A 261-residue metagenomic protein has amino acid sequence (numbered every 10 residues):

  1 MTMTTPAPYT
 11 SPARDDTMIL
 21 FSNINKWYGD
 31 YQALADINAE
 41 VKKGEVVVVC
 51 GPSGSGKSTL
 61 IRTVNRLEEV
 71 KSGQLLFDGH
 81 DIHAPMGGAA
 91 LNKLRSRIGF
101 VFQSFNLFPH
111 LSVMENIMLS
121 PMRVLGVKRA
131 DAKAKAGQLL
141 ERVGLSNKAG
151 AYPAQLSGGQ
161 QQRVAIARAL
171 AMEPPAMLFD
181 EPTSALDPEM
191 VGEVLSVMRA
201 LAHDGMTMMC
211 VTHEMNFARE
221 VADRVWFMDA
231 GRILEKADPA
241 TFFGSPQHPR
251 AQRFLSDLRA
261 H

Functional and structural regions predicted by a protein language model:
M1-N25, H261: ABC-family P-loop ATPase nucleotide-binding domain
T2-M3, A230, K236, A240-H261: C-terminal boundary and immediately downstream tail of ABC-type ATPase nucleotide-binding domains
R14-P239: ABC family nucleotide-binding domain
